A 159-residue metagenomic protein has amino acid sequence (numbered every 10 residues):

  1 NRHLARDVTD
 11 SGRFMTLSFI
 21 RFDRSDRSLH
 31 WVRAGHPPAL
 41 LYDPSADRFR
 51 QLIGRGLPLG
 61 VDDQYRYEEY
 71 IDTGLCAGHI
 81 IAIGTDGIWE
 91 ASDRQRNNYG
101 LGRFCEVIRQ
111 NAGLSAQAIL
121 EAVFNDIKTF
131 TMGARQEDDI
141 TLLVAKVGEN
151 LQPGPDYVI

Functional and structural regions predicted by a protein language model:
N1-I159: Conserved subregion of the PPM/PP2C metallophosphatase catalytic domain
